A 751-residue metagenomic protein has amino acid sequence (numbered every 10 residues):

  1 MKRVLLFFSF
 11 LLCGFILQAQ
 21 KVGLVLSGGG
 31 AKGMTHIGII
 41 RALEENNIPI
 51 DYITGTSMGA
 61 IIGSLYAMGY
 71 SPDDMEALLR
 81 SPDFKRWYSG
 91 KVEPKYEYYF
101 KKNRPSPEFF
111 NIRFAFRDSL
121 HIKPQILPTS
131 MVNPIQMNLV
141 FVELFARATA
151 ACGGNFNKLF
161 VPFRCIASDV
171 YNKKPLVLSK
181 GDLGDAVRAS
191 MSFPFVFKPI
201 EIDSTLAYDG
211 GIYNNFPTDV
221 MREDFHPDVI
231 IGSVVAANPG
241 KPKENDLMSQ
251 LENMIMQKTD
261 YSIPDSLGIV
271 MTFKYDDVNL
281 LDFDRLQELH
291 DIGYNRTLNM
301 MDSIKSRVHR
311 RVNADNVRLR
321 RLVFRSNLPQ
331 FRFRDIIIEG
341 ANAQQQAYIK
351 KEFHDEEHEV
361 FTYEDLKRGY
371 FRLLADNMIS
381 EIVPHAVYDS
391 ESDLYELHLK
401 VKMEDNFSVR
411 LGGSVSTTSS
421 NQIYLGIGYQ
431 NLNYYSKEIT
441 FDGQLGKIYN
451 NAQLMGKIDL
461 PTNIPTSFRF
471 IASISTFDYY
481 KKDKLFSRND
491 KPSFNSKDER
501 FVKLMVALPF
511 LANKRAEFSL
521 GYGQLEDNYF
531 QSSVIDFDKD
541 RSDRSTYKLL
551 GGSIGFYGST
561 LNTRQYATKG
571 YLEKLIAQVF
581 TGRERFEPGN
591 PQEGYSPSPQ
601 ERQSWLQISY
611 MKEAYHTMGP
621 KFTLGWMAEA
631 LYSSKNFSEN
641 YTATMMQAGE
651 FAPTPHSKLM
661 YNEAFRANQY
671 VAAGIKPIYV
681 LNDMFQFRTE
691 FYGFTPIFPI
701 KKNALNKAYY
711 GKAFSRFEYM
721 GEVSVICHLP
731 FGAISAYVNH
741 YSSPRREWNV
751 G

Functional and structural regions predicted by a protein language model:
M1-V22: Bacterial Sec-dependent N-terminal signal peptides
Q18-T56, S64-F371, A375-S380, A386-Y388 (+1 more regions): Patatin-like phospholipase
A167-V170, F273, G340-N342, V401-D405 (+7 more regions): Flexible glycine-/small-residue-rich
E364, A375, E381-L561, Q565 (+6 more regions): Gram-negative/organellar outer-membrane beta-barrel architecture
S473-F477, G523-N528, I576-E584, L631-K635 (+1 more regions): Short glycine-rich beta-strand segments
L549-N682, F687-T689: C-terminal outer-membrane beta-barrel translocator/porin domains of Gram-negative envelope proteins and their
A664, N668-A672, K676-G721: Outer-membrane beta-barrel transmembrane domain signature
